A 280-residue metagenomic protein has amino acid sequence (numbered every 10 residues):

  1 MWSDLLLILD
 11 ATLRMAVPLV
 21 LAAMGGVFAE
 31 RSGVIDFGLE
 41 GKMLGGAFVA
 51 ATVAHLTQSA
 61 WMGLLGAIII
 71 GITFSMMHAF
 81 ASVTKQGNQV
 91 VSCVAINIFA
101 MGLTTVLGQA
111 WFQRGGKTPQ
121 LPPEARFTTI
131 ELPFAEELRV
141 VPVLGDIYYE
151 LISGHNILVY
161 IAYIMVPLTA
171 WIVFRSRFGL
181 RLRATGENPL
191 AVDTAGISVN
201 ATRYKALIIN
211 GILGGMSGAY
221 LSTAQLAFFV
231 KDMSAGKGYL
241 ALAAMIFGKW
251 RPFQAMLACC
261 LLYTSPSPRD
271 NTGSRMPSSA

Functional and structural regions predicted by a protein language model:
M1-L6: Short, strongly hydrophobic alpha-helical membrane anchors
L7-L56, A60-L64, I68-V90, I246-K249: Single transmembrane alpha-helix segments in multi-pass membrane proteins
V27, R31, I35, I212-D232 (+2 more regions): Non-cytoplasmic
E30-G46, V83-I96, R181, L226-Y239 (+2 more regions): Short, non-helical or kinked segments that cap or interrupt transmembrane helices
A47, G71-I72, N97-M101, L207 (+1 more regions): Residue-level recognition of pore/gate-forming positions within transmembrane alpha-helices of multi-pass
M101-F174, S278-S279: Transmembrane helix-bundle core of multi-pass membrane transporters and related energy-transducing complexes
E150-F229, P252, L257: Helix-loop-helix "hairpin" substructures at the membrane interface of multi-pass membrane proteins
Y263-D270: Conserved small/polar residues in nucleotide/adenosyl-binding loops
